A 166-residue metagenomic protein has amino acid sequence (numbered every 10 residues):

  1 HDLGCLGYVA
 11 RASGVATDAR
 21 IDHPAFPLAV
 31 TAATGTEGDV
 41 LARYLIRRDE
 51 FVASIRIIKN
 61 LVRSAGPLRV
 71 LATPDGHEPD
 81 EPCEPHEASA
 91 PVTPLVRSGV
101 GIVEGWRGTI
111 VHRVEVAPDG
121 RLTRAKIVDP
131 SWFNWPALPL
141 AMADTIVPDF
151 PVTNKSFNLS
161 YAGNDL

Functional and structural regions predicted by a protein language model:
H1-L166: Active-site bordering "gate/hinge" segments that shape substrate access to catalytic or cofactor-binding pockets
